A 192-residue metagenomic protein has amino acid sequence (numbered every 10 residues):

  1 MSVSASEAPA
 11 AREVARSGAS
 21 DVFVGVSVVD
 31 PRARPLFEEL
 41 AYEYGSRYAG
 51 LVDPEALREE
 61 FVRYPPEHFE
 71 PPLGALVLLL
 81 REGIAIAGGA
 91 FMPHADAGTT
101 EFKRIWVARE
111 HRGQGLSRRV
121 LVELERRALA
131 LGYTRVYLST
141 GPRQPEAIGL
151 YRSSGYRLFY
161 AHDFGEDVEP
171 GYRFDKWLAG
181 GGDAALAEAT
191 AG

Functional and structural regions predicted by a protein language model:
S2-R16, P170-G192: Terminal substrate-recognition subdomain of acyl/acetyltransferases
G18-K103, A108-R109, L121-E123, R127 (+3 more regions): Acetyl-CoA-dependent GNAT
A97-T99, R135, G171: A generic structural signal for beta-strand entry/edge sites
R112, L138-A147, G165-E169: Conserved beta-strand-loop-alpha-helix junction that forms the acyl-donor binding cleft
G115: Conserved G/P- and acidic residue-centered "switch" motifs that form tight phosphate/ATP-binding loops in soluble
L121, A128-T140: Conserved GNAT acetyl-CoA-binding A-motif
Y151, Y156: Conserved active-site tyrosine of GNAT-family acetyltransferases
